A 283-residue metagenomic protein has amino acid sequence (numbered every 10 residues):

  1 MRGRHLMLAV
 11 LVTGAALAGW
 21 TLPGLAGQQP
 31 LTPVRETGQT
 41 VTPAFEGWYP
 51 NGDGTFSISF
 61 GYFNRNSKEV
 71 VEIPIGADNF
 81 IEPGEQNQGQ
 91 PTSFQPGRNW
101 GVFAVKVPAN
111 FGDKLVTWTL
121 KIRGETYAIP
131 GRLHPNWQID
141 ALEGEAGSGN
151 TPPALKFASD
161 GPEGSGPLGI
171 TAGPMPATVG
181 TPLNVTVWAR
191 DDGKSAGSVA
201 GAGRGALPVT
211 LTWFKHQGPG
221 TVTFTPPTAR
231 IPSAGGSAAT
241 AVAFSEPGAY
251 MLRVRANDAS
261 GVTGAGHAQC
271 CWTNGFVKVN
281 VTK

Functional and structural regions predicted by a protein language model:
M1-L11: Bacterial N-terminal signal peptides that target proteins for export
A9-G19: Bacterial N-terminal signal peptides
A18-T21, A26-Q28: Boundary at the C-terminal end of the N-terminal hydrophobic targeting segment
Q29, R35-F45, Y49-N51, Y62-N64 (+4 more regions): Extracellular/lumenal mature domains of secreted and surface-exposed proteins
F56-Y62: Short, well-ordered beta-strand segments enriched in hydrophobic/aromatic residues
W100-K106: Ligand-binding face of N-terminal immunoglobulin V-set domains in extracellular IgSF glycoproteins
P108-G112, S245-P247: Surface-exposed, short loops/turns at beta-strand junctions within beta-sandwich domains
F111-G124, L252-V254: Short, aromatic- and glycine-rich surface loops/edge beta-strands on solvent-exposed regions
